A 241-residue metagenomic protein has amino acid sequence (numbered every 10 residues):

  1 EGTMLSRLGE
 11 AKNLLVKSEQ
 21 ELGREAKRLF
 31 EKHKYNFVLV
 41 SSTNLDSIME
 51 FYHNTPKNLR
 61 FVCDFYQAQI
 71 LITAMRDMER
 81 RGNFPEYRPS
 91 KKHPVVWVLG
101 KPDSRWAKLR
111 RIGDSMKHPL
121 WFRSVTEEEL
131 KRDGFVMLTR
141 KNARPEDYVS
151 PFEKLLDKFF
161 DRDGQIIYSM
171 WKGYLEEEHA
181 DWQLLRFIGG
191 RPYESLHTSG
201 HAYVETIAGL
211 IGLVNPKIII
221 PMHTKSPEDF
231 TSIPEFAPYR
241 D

Functional and structural regions predicted by a protein language model:
E1-D241: Acidic/His-rich, metal-assisted hydrolase cores and their charged scaffolds
